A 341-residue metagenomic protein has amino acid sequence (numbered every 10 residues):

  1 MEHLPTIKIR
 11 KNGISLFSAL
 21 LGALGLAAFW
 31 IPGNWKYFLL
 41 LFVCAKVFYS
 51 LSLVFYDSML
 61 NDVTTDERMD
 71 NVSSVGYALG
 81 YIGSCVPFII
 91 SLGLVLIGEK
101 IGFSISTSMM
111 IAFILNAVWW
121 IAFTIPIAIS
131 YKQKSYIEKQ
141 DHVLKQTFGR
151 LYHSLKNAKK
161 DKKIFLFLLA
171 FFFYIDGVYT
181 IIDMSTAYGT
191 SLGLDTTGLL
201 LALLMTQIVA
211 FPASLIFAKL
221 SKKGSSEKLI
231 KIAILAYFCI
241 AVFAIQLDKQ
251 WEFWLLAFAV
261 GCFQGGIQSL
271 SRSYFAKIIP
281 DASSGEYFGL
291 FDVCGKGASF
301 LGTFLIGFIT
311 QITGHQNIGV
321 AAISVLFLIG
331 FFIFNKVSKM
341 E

Functional and structural regions predicted by a protein language model:
M1-I9, P212-S226, T310: Helix-to-loop junctions at the C-terminal end of transmembrane segments in multipass secondary transporters
G13-A27, K228-F243: Structural signature of the two symmetry-related core transmembrane helices
F29-F42, I245-A257: Helix-loop junctions at membrane interfaces in 12-TM secondary transporters
L51-T64, G266-I279: Intracellular juxtamembrane helix-capping segments at the cytosolic ends of symmetry-related transmembrane helices
S73-V95, C294-G302: Glycine-rich segments within core transmembrane alpha-helices of 12-TM secondary carriers
L94-V118, F308-F327: A membrane-interface helix-boundary motif in multi-pass transporters
W119-S130, A321-E341: Multi-pass alpha-helical transporter architecture, strongest for 12-TM Major Facilitator/SLC carriers used
K132-L168: Juxtamembrane intracellular "pre-TM" segments in multi-pass secondary transporters
